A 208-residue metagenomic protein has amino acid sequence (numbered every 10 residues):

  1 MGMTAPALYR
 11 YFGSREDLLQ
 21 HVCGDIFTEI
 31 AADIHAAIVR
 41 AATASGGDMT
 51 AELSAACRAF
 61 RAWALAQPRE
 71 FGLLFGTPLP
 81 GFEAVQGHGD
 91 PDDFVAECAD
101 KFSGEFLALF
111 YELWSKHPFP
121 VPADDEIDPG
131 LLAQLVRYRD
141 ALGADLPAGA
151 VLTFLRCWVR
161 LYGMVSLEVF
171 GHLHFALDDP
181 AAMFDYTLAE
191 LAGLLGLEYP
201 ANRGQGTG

Functional and structural regions predicted by a protein language model:
M1-D17: Helix-turn-helix
D17-A37, A55, A59-A62, L73 (+3 more regions): Alpha-helical structural segments
I34-S45, P78, F82, E168-H172: Secondary-structure edge/capping motif, primarily at the C-terminal ends of alpha-helices and the immediately following
A41-T50, G89, L173-L177: Short, surface-exposed loop/turn segments at secondary-structure junctions
T50-L53, C57, V95, A99 (+3 more regions): Hydrophobic packing residues in well-ordered alpha-helices of helical domains and bundles
P68-F71: Conserved alpha-helical segments that form or flank metal/cofactor-binding pockets of metalloenzymes
F82-P120: A contiguous pocket-lining binding segment that forms or flanks enzyme active sites
G104-G208: C-terminal peripheral helix-coil segments that are non-catalytic and often amphipathic
